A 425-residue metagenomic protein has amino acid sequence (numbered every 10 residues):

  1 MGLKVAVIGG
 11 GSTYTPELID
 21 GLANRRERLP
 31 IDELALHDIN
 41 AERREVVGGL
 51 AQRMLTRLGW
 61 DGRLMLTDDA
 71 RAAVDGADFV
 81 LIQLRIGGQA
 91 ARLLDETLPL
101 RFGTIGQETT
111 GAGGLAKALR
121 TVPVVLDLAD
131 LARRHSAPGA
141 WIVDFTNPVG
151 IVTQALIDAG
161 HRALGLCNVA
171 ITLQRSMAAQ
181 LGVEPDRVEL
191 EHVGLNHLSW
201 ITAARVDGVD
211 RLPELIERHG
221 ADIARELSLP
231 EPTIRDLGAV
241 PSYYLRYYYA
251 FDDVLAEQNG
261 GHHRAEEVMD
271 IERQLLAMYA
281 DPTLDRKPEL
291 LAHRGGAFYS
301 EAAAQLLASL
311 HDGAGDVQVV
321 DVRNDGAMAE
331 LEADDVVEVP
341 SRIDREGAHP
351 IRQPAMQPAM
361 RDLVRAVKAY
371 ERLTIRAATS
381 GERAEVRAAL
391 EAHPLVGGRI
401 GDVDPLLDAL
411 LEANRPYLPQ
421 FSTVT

Functional and structural regions predicted by a protein language model:
L3-L34: N-terminal Rossmann-like dinucleotide-binding module
P16, G139-W141, F145-G208: Rossmann-fold dinucleotide-binding core
L29-M54: NAD(P)-binding Rossmann-fold cofactor-contacting core
R63-G76: Short acidic low-complexity segments
D75, L81-I82, D144: Redox-cofactor binding/interface segments in oxidoreductases and associated redox assembly factors
L84-G87: Conserved NAD(P)H cofactor-binding loop of Rossmann-fold oxidoreductase domains
A90-D158: Rossmann-fold NAD(P)-binding glycine/threonine-rich loop
A179-T425: Long, compositionally biased stretches enriched for glycine and/or charged residues
